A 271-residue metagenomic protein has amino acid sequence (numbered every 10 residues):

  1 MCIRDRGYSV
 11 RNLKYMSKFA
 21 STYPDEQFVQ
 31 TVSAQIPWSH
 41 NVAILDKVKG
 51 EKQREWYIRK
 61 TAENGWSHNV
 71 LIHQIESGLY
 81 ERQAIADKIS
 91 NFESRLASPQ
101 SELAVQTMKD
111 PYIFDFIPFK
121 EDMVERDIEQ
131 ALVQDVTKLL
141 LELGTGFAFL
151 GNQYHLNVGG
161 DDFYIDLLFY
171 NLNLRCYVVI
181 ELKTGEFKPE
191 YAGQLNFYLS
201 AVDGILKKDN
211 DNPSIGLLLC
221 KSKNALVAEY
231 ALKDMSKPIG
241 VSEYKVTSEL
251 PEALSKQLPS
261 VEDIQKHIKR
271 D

Functional and structural regions predicted by a protein language model:
R4-D271: Basic, low-complexity intrinsically disordered segments
